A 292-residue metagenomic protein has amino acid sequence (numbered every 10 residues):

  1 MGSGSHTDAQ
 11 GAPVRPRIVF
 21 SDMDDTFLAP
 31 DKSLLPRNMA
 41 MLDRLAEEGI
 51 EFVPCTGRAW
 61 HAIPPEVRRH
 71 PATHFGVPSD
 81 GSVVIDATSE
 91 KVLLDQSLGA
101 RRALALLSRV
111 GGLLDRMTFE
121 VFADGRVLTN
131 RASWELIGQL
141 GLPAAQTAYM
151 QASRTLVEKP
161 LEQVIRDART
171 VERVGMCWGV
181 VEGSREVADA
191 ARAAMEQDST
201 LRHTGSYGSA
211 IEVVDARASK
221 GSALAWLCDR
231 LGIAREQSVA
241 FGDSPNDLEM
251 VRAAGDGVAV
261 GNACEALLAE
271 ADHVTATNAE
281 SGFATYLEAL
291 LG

Functional and structural regions predicted by a protein language model:
G2-I18, L34-L35, I211-G292: Mg2+-dependent phosphoryl-transfer enzymes with acidic/Ser/Thr/Gly-rich catalytic loops
D8-E48: N-terminal glycine-/serine-/threonine-rich phosphate-binding loop
V14-P16, G49, T73, R116 (+2 more regions): A general structural motif
M23, G81, G242-S244: Active-site metal-binding loops of divalent metal-dependent hydrolases
K32-E48, D95-R102, E158-Q163, D189 (+2 more regions): Short, acidic loop-to-helix structural element flanking the phosphoryl-transfer center in phosphate-processing enzymes
S33-P143: Active-site phosphate-binding/coordination module
H70-A72, D80, T88, Q197-S199 (+2 more regions): Short, structured coil segments at secondary-structure junctions
M117-T118, F122-V239: Conserved acidic, metal-coordinating active-site core of Asp-based, Mg2+-dependent phosphoryl-transfer enzymes
